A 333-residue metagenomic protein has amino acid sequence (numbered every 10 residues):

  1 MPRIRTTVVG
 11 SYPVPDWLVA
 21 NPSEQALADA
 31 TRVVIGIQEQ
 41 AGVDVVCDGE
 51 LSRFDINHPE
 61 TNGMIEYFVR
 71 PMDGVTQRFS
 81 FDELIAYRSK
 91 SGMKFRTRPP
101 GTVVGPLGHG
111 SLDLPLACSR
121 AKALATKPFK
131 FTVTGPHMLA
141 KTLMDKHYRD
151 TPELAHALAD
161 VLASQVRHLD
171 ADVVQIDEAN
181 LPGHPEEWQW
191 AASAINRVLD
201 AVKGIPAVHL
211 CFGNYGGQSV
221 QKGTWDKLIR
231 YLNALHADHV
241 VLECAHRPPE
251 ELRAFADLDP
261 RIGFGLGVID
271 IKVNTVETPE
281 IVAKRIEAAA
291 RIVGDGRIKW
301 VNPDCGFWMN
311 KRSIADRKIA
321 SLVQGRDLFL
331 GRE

Functional and structural regions predicted by a protein language model:
M1-E333: Domain-level signal for soluble alpha/beta catalytic cores
